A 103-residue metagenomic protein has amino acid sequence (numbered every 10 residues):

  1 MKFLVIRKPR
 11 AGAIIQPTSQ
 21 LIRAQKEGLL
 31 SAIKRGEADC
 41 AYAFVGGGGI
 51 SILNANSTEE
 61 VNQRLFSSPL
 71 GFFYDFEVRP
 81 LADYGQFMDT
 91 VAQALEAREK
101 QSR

Functional and structural regions predicted by a protein language model:
M1-R103: Conserved, structured core segments of small domains
